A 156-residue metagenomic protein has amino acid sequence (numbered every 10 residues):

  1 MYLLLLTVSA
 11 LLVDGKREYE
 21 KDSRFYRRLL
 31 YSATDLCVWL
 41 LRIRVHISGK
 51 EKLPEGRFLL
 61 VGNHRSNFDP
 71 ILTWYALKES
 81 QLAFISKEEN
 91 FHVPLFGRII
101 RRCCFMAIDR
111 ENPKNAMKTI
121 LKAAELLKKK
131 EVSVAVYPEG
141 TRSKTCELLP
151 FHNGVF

Functional and structural regions predicted by a protein language model:
M1-H46, R98-I99: A transmembrane-helix-recognition feature enriched in membrane-embedded lipid enzymes and envelope glyco-/phospholipid
W39-L40, R44-F156: Soluble catalytic domains of membrane acyltransferases
